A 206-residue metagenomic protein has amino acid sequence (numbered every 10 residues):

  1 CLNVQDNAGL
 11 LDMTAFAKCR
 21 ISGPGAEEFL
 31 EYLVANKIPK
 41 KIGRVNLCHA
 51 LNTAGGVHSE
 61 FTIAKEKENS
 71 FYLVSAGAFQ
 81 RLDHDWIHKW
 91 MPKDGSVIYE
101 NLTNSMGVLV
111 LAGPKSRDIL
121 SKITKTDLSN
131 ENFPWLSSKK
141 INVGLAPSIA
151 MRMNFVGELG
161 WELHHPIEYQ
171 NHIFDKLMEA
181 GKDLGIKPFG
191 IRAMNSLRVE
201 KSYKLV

Functional and structural regions predicted by a protein language model:
C1-V206: Basic, glycine/lysine-rich polyanion-binding surfaces/domains
